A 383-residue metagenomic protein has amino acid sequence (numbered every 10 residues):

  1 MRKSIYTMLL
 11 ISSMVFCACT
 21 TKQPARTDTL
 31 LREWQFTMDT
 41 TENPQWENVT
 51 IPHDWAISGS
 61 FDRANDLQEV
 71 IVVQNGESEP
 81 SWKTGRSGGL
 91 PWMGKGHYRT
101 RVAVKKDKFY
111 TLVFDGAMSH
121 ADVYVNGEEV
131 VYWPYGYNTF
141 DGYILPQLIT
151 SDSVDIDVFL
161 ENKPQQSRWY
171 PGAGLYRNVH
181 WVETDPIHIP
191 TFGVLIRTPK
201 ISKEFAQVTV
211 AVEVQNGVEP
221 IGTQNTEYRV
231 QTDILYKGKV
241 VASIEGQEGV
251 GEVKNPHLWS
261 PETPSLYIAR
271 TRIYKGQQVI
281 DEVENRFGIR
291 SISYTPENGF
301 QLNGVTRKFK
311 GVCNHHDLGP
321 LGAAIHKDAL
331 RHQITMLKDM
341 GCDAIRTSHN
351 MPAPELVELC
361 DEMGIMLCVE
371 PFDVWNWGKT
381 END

Functional and structural regions predicted by a protein language model:
M1-A25: Bacterial Sec-dependent N-terminal signal peptides
K22-Y110, Q166, G172-L175, I187: Extended carbohydrate-recognition surfaces in non-catalytic/accessory domains of CAZymes and lectin-like proteins
A25-T29, S58, R177-L195, R290-V305: Low-complexity, Pro/Ser/Thr- and charge-rich linker/hinge segments at domain boundaries
R26-D28, G88-F192, G217, K239 (+2 more regions): Accessory beta-strand-rich segments of carbohydrate-active enzymes
G127, V179, Y267, G304 (+1 more regions): Conserved, mostly hydrophobic/aromatic
Y137-P146, P164, W169, S291-D383: Active-site mouth of glycoside hydrolases
I149-S151, E213-T295: Extended acidic/polar, glycine-enriched regions that form or flank non-catalytic beta-rich accessory modules
P186-E219: Surface beta-strand/loop "capping" patches
